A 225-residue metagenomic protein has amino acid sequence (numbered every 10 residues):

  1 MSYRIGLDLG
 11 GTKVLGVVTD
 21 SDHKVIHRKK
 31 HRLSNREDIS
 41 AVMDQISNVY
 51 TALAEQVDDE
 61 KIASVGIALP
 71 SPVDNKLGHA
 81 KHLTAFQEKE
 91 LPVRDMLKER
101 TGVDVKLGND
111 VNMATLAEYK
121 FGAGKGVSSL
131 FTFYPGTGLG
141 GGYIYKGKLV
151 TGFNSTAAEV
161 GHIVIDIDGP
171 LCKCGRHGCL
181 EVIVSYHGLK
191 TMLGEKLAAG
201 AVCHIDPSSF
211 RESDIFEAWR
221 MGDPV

Functional and structural regions predicted by a protein language model:
Y3-D44, H79-A80: Short glycine-rich, Thr/Ser-proximal phosphate-binding strand/loop in the N-terminal lobe of ATP-dependent enzymes
R4-D8, I62-G66, K106, L130-Y134 (+2 more regions): Short glycine-aspartate micro-motif
T19, E181-V225: A mobile "lid/hinge" subdomain adjacent to the ATP/sugar-phosphate binding pocket shared across diverse ATP-dependent
V25-K61, P92, M221-V225: N-terminal phosphate-binding loop and adjacent alpha-helix
K29-H31, T84, F153: Short hydrophobic alpha-helix segments
I39-D44, T51, E60-V65, S71-S129: Glycine-rich phosphate-binding loop and adjoining helix at the ATP-binding site of ATP-dependent phosphoryl-transfer
L107-V111, I165-G200: Glycine-rich phosphate-binding loop plus the immediately following alpha-helix
K125-I183: Glycine-rich phosphate-binding loop of actin/hexokinase-like ATP-binding domains
